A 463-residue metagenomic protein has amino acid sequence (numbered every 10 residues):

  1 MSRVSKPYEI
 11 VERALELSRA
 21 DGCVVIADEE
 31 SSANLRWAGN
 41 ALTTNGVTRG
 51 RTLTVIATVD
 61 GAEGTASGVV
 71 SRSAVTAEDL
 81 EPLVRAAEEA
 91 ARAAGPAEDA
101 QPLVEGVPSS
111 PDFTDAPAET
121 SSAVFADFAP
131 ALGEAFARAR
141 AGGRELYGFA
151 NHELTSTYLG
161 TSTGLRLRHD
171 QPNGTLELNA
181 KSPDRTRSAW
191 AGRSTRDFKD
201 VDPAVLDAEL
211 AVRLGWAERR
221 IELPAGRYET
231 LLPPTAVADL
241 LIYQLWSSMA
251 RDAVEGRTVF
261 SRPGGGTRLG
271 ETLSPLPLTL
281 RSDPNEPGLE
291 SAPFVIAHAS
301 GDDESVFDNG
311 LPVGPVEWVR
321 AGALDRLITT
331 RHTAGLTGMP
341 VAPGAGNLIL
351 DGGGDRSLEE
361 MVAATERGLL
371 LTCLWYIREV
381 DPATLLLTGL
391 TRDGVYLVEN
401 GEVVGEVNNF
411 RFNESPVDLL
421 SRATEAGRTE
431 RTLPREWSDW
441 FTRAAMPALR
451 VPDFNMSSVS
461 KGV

Functional and structural regions predicted by a protein language model:
M1-V295, D302-S305, R320-A321, E402 (+3 more regions): Active-site bordering "gate/hinge" segments that shape substrate access to catalytic or cofactor-binding pockets
G265-V463: Dual-mode signal for accessory low-complexity, basic/Gly-rich regions
